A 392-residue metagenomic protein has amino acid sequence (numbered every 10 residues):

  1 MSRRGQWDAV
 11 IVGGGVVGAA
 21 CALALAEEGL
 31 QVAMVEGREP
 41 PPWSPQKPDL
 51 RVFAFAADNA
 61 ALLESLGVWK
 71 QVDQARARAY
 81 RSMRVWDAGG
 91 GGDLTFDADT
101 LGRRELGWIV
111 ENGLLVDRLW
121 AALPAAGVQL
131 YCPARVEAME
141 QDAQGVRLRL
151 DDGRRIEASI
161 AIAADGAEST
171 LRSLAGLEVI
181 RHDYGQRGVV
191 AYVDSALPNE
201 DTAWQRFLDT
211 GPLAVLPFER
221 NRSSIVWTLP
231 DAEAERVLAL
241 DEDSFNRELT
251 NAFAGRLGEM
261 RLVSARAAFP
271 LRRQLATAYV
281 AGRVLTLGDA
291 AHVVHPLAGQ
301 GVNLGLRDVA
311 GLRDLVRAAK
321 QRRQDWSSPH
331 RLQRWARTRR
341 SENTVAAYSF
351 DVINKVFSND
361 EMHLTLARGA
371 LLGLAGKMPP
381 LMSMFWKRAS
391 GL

Functional and structural regions predicted by a protein language model:
R3-Q6, R76-L174, R181-R187: Conserved N-terminal helical subregion
W7-M34: N-terminal Rossmann-like FAD-binding beta1-loop-alpha1 element of flavoenzymes
V17, P40, E168: Conserved Rossmann-like nucleotide-cofactor binding loop
A26-P48: Glycine-rich FAD pyrophosphate-binding loop
K47-A88: N-terminal FAD cofactor-binding segment of flavoenzymes
L63, I160-R266: Conserved FAD-binding catalytic core of PHBH/FMO-like flavoproteins
E235-S327: FAD/FMN-dependent oxidoreductases across multiple families
D314-L392: C-terminal helical "tail/cap" subdomain of flavin- and related membrane-associated enzymes
